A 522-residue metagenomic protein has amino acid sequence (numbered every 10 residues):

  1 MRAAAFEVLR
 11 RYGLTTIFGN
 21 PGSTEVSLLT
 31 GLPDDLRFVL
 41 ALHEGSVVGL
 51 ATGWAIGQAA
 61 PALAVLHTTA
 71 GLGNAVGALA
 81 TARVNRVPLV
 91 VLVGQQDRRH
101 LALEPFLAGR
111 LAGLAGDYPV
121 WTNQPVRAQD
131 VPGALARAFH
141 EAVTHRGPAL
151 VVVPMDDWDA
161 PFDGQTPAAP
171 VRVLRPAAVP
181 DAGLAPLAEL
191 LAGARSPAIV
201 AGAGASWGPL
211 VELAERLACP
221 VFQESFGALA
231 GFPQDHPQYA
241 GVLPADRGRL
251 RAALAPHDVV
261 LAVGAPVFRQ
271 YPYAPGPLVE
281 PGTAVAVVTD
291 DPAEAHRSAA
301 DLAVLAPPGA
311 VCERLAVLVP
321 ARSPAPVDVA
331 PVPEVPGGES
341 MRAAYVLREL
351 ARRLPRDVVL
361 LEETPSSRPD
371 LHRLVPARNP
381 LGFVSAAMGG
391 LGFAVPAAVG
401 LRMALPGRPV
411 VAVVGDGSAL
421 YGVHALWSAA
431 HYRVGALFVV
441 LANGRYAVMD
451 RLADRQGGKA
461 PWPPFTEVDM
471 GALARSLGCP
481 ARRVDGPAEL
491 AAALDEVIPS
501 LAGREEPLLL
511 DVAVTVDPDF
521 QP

Functional and structural regions predicted by a protein language model:
M1-V319, R356, G435-F438, D469 (+1 more regions): N-terminal alpha/beta PP-like core and its mobile active-site loop of ThDP/TPP-dependent enzymes
R2-T15, G19-T24, L28-L32, L210 (+2 more regions): Active-site diphosphate/adenylate-binding microenvironment
P21-G22, V93, M155, S225 (+4 more regions): Short, small-residue-rich loop/turn micro-motifs
G53-W54, T81, R137, E141 (+6 more regions): A generic secondary-structure signal
L92, H100-L107, A245, R251-L254 (+4 more regions): Thiamine diphosphate
T122, R175, A299-A300, E334-G338 (+3 more regions): Conserved short-loop catalytic and cofactor-binding motifs
Q129, V152, G164-P167, E189 (+2 more regions): Phosphate/pyrophosphate-binding active-site segments
